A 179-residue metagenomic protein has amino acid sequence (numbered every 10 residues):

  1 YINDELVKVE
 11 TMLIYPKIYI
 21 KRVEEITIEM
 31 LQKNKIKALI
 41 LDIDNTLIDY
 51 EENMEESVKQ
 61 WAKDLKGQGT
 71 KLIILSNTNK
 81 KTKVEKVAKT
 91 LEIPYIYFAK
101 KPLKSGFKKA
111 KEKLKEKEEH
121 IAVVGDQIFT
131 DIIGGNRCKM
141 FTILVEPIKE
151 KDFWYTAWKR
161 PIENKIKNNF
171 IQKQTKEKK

Functional and structural regions predicted by a protein language model:
D4-L41, E52-E55, Q60-K71, L75 (+2 more regions): Asp-based, Mg2+/Mn2+-dependent phosphohydrolase catalytic module
